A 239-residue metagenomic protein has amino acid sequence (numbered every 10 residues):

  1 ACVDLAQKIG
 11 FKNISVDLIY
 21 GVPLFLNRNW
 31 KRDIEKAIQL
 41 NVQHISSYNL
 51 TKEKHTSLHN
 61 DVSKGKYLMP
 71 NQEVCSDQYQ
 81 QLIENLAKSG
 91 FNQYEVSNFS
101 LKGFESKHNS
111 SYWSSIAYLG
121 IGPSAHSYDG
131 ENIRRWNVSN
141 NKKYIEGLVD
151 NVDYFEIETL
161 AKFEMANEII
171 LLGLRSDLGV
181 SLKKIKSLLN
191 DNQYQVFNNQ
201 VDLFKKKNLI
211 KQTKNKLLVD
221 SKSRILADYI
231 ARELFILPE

Functional and structural regions predicted by a protein language model:
A1-D191: C-terminal scaffold of the Radical SAM
S63, S111-Y112, V196-Q200, K211-Q212: Alpha-helix boundary/capping detector
Q81, N85, L203, E233: Solvent-exposed, charged/polar functional surfaces in cytosolic regulatory/catalytic domains
N190-K205: Short amphipathic alpha-helical interaction segments
K205-N215: A short, conserved structural fragment
K216-D220: Minor-groove-contacting beta-hairpin "wing" of winged helix-turn-helix DNA-binding domains
K222-E239: Short, amphipathic alpha-helical interaction segments positioned at domain boundaries
